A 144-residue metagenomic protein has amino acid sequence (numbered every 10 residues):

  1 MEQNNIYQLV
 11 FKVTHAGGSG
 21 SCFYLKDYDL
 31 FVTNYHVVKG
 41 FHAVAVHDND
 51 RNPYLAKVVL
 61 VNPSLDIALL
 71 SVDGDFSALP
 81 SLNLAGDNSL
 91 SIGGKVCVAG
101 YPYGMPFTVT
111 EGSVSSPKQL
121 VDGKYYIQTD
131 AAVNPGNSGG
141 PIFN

Functional and structural regions predicted by a protein language model:
E2-N5: Short, charged amphipathic alpha-helical "coupling" segments at sensory-output junctions in signaling proteins
Y7-Q8, H15-S19, K26-G100, G104-F107 (+1 more regions): Conserved active-site neighborhood of the chymotrypsin/trypsin-like protease fold
V13-A16, A131-P135: Short loop/turn motifs at secondary-structure junctions and domain boundaries
F23, V114, A132-N144: Catalytic nucleophile loop of clan PA
Y24-K26, V58-L60, S116-P117, N144: A residue-level detector for short acidic-glycine micro-motifs
V59-V61, Y101, P117-K118, A132 (+1 more regions): Residue-level recognition of beta-strand microenvironments
V109-L120: Short, compositionally biased
